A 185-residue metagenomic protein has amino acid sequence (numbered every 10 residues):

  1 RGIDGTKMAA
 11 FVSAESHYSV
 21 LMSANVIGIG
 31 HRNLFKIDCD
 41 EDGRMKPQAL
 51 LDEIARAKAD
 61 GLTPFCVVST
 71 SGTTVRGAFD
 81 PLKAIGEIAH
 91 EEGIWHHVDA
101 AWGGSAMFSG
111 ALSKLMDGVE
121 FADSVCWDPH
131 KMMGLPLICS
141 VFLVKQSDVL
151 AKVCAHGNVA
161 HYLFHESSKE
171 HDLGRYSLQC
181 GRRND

Functional and structural regions predicted by a protein language model:
R1-F65, E87: PLP-dependent aspartate aminotransferase-fold enzymes
V12, H96-V98, V125-W127: General beta-strand structural signal in soluble alpha/beta enzymes
S16, G72-T73, W102-G104, K131: Active-site-proximal loop/turn and secondary-structure-junction residues that shape catalytic pockets, frequently
M22-N25, G77-P81, A106-L112, P136-C139 (+1 more regions): Short acidic, glycine/serine/threonine-rich loops at helix termini
G61-V75: Short acidic, glycine-rich surface-loop motifs adjacent to enzyme active sites
T73, D117-D185: Active-site C-terminal subdomain of aminotransferase-like
A78-G110: Catalytic PLP-binding core of fold-type I/II PLP enzymes
